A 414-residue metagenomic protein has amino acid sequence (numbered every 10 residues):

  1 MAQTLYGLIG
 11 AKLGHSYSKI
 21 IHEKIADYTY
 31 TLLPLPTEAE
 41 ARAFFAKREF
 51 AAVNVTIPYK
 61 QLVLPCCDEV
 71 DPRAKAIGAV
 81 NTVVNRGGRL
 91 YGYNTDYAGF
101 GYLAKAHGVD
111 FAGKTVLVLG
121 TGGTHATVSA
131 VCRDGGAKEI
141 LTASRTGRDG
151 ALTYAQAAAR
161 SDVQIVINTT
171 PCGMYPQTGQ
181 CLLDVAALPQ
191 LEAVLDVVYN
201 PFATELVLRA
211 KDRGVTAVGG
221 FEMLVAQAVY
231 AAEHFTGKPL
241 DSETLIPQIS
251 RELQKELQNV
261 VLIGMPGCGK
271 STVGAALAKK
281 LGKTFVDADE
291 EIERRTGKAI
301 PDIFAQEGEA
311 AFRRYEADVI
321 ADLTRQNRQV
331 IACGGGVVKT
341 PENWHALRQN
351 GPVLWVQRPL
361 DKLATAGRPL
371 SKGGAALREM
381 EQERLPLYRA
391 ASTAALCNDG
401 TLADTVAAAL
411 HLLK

Functional and structural regions predicted by a protein language model:
A2-H107, P201-A203, R213-T216, G220-V225: Phosphate/diphosphate ligand-binding glycine-rich loop within oxidoreductases
G10, G92-Y97, A104, V109 (+2 more regions): Glycine-rich adenosine-cofactor-binding loop
G135-L152, D289-T296: NAD(P)-binding Rossmann-fold cofactor-contacting core
G150-V218, V337-N343: Rossmann-like adenosine-cofactor binding region
V197-Q258, N398: Adenosine-phosphate binding glycine-rich loop
I246-K255, A276, K280, P386-K414: NTP-dependent small-molecule kinase module
E290-R348: ATP-dependent small-molecule kinase phosphotransfer cores that center on conserved nucleotide phosphate-binding segments
Q349-L387, A394: A glycine- and Lys/Arg-enriched "phosphate-lid" helix/loop adjacent to the NTP-binding pocket of small-molecule kinases
